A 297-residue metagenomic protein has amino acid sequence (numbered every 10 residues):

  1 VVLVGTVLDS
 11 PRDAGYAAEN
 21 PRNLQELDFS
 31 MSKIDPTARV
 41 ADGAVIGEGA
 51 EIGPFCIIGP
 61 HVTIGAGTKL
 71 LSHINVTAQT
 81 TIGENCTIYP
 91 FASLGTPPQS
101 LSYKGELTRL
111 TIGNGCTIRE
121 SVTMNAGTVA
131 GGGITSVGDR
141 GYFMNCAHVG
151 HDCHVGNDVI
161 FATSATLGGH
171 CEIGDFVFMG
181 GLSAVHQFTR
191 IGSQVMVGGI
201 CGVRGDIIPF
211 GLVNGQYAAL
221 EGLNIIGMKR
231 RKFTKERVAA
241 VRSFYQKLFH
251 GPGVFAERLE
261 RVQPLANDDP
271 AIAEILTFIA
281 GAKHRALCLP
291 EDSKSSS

Functional and structural regions predicted by a protein language model:
V1-T37, D42-G43, E48-G49, N85 (+6 more regions): Terminal amphipathic alpha-helical/low-complexity segments used for targeting or macromolecular assembly
S32-A219: Structural signal for interior beta-strand "rungs" in well-ordered beta-sheet cores of soluble enzyme domains
